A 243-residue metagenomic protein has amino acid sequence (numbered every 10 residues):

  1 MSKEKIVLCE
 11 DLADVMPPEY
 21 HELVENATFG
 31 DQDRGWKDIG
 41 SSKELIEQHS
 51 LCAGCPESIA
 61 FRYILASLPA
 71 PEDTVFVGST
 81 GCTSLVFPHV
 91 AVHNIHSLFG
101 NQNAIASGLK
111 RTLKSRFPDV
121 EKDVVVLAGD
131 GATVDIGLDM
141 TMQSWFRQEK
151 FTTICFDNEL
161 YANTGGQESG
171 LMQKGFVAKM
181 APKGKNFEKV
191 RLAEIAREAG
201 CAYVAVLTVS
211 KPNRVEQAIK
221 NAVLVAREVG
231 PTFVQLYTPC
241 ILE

Functional and structural regions predicted by a protein language model:
M1-V7: Intrinsically disordered, low-structural-confidence terminal and linker regions
V7-T153, G166, L171-Q173, P182-N186: Cofactor-binding active-site loop characterized by glycine-rich and histidine/acidic residues
V120-V124, I136-F151, F156, L160-E243: Glycine-rich ThDP/TPP pyrophosphate-binding loop and its adjacent helix/strand module within ThDP-dependent enzymes
